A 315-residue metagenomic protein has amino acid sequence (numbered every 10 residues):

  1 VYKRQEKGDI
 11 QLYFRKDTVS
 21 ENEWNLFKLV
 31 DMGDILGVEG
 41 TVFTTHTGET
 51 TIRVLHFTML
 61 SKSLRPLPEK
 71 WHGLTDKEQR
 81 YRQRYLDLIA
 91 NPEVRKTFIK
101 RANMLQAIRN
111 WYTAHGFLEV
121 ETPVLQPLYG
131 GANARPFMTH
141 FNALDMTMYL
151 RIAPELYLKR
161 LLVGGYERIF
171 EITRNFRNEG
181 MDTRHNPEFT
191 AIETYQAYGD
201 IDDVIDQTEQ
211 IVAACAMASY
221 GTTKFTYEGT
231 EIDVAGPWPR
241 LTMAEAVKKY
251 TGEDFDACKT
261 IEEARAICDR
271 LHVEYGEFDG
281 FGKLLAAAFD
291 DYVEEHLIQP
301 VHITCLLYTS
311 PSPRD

Functional and structural regions predicted by a protein language model:
K3-S310: Class II aminoacyl-tRNA synthetase catalytic cores and aaRS-like
P311-D315: A short, hydrophobic C-terminal helix/tail in secreted or cell-surface proteins
